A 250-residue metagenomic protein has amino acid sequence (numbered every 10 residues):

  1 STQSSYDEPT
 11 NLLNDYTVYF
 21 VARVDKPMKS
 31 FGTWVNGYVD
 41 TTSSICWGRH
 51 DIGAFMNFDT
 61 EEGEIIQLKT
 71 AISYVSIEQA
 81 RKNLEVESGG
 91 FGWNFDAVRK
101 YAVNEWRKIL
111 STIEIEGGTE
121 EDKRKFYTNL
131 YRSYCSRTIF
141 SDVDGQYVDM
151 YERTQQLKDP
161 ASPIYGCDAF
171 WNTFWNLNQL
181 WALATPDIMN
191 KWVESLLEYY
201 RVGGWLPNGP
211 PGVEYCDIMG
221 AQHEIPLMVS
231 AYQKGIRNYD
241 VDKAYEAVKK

Functional and structural regions predicted by a protein language model:
S1-Y165: Beta-sandwich/jelly-roll carbohydrate-recognition scaffolds of carbohydrate-active enzymes
G166-K250: Aromatic-rich carbohydrate-recognition surfaces in CAZymes
